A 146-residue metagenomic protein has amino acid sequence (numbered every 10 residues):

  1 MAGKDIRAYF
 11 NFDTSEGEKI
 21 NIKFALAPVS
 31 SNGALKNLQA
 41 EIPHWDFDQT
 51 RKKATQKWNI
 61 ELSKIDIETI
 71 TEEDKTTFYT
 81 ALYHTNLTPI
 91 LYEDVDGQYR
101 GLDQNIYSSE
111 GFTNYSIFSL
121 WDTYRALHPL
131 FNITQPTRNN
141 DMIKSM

Functional and structural regions predicted by a protein language model:
M1-N114: Acidic/polar, glycine-enriched structural segments that form the non-catalytic walls/loops of the carbohydrate-binding
T80-D94, S116-T137: Alpha-helical support elements that line or immediately flank enzyme active sites and cofactor-binding pockets
T137-M146: Extended, well-ordered alpha-helical scaffold segments
